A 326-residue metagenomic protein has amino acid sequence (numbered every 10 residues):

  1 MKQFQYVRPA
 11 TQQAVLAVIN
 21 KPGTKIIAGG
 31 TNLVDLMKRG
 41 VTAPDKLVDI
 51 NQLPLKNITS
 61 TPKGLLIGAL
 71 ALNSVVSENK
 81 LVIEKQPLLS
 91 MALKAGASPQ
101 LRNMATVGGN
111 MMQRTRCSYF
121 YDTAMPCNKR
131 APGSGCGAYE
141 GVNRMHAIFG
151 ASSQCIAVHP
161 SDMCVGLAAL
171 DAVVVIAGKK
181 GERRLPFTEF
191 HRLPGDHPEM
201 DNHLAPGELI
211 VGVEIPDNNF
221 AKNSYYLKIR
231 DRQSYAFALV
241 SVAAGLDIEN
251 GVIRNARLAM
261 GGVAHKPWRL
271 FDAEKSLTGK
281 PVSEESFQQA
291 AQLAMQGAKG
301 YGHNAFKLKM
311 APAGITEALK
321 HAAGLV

Functional and structural regions predicted by a protein language model:
M1-V326: C-terminal structural segment of proteins
